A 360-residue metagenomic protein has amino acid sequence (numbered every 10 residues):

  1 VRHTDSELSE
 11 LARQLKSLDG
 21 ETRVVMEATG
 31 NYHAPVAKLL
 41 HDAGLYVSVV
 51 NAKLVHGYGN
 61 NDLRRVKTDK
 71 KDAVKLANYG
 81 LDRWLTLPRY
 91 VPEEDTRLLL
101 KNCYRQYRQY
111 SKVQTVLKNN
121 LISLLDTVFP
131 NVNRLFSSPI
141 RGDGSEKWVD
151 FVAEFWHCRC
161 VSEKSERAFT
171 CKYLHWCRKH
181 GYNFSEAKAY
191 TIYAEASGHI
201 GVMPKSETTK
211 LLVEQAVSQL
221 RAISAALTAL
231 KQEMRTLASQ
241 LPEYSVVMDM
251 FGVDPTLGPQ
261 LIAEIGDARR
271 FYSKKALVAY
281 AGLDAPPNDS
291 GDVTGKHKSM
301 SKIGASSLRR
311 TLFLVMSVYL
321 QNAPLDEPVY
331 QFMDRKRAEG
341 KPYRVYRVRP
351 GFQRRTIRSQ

Functional and structural regions predicted by a protein language model:
V1-Q360: A detector of single, family-specific signature residues that are central to catalytic or substrate-handling motifs
